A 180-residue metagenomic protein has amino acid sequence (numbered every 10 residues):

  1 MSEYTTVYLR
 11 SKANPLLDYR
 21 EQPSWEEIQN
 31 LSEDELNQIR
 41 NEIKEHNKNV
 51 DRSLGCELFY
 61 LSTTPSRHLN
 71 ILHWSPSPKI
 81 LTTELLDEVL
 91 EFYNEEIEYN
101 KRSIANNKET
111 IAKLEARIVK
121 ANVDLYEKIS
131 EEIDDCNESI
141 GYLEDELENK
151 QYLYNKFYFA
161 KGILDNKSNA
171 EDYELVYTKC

Functional and structural regions predicted by a protein language model:
M1-C180: Acidic (Asp/Glu-rich) sequence patches and key acidic residues that form negatively charged surfaces used
